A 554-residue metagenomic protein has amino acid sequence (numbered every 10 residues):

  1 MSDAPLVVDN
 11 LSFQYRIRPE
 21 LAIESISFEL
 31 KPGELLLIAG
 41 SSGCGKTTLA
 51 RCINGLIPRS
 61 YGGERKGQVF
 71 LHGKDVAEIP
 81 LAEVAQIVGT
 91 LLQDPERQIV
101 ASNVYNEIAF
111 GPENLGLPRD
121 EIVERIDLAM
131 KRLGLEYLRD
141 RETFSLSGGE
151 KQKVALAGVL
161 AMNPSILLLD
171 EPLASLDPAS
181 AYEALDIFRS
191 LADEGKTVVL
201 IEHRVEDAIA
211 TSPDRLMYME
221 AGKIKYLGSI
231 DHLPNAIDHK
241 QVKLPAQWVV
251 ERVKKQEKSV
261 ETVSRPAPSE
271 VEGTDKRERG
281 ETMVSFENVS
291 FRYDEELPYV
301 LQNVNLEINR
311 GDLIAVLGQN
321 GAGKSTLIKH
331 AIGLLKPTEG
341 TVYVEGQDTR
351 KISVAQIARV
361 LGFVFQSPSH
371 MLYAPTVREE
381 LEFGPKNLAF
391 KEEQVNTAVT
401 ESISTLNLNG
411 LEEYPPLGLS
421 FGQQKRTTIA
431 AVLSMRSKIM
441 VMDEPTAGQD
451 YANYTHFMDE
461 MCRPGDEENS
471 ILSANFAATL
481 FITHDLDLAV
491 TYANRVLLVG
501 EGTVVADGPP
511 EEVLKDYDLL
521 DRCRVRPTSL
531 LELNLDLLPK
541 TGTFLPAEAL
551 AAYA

Functional and structural regions predicted by a protein language model:
A39-S41, L317-Q319: The feature captures the beta-strand-to-loop junction immediately N-terminal to the Walker
N54, I332: Helix-to-loop junction immediately C-terminal to a conserved catalytic motif
G62-K74, G340-D348, I357: Conserved ABC transporter NBD signature motif
D120-L138, E382, E393-L411: Conserved ABC ATPase "signature" region
E142-L146, E150, P415-L419: Conserved ABC ATPase signature
L167-D170, M440-D443: Catalytic Walker B motif of ABC-type/P-loop ATPase nucleotide-binding domains
K223-P245, T503-L530: Conserved beta-strand-loop-alpha-helix hinge in the C-terminal portion of ABC ATPase nucleotide-binding domains
